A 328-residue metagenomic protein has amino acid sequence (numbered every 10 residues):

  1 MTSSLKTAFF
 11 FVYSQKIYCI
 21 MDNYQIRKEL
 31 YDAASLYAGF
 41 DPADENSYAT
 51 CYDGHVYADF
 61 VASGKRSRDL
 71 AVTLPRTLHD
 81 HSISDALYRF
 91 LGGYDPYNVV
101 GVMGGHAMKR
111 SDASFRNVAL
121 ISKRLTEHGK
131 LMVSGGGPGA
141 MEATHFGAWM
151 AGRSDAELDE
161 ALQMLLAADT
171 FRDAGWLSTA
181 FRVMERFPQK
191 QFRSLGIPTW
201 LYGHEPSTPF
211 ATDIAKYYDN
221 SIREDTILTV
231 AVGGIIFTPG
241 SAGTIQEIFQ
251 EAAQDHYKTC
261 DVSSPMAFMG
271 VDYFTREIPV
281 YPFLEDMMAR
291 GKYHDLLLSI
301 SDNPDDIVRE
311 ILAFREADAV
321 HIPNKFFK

Functional and structural regions predicted by a protein language model:
M1, F11-S178, V183: Glycine-rich beta-alpha loop segments
T7, R110, H204, Y273-P279: Short, charged/polar "capping" segments at the starts of alpha-helices and the immediately preceding loops
G101-G105, G135, G196-T199, T238-P239 (+1 more regions): Short beta-strand segments
A113, T144-A148, S207, E247-Q250 (+1 more regions): Short acidic, glycine/serine/threonine-rich loops at helix termini
V118-I121, T212, Q250-D255, P282-D286 (+1 more regions): Short, solvent-exposed amphipathic alpha-helical segments in soluble enzyme and RNA/protein-processing domains
G129, A156-L165, T238-P239, I245 (+1 more regions): Short, acidic/small-residue loops that bind anionic groups at enzyme active sites
G139-F237: Acidic/glycine-enriched connector segments
I227-T229, S263-K328: C-terminal functional extensions of proteins
